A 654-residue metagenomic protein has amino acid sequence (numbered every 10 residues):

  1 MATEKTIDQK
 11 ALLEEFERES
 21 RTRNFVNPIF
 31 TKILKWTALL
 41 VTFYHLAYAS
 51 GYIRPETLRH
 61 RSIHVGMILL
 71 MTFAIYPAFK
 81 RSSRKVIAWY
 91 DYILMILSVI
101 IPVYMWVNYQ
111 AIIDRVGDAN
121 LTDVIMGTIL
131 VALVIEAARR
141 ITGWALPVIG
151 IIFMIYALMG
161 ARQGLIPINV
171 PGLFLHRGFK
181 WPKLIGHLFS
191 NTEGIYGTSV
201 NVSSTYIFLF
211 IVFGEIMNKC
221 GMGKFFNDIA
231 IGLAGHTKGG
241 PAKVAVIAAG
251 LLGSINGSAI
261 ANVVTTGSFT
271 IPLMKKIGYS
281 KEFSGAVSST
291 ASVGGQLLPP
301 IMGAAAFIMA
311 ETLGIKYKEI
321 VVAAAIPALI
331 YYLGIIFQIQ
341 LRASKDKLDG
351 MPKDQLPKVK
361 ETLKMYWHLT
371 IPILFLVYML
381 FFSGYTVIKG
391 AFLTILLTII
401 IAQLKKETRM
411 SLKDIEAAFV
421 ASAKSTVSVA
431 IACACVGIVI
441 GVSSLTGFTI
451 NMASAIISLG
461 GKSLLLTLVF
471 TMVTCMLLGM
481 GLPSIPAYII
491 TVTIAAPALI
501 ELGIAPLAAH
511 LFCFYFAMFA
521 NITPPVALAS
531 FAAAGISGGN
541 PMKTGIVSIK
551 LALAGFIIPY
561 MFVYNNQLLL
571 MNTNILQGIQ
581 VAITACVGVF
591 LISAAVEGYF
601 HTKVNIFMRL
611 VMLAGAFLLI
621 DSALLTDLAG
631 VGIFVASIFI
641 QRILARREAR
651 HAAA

Functional and structural regions predicted by a protein language model:
M1-G117, V124-T128: Conserved, well-structured core domains of diverse proteins
A2-K32, A38, V322-S425, L528-F617 (+1 more regions): Long, contiguous bundles of hydrophobic transmembrane helices that form the permeation core of multi-pass
A49-I53, Y76-V86, A111-I112, L130-W144 (+2 more regions): Membrane-water interface regions at transmembrane-helix termini and the short interhelical loops of multi-pass membrane
Y52-E56, Y109-G117, G186, S190 (+2 more regions): Membrane-interface helix termini and inter-helical loops of multi-pass transporters
L121-I125, E193-Y206, G232-A245, I277-F283 (+5 more regions): Membrane-interfacial loop-to-helix junctions in multi-pass transporters
E136, I141, I151-F153, G160 (+11 more regions): Core transmembrane alpha-helical segments of multi-pass membrane transporters/permeases
G214-N218, A249-S258, T290-Q296, F381 (+4 more regions): Transmembrane alpha-helix interface/packing and boundary motifs in multi-pass membrane proteins, characterized by
N227-G295, I301, A305, G314 (+2 more regions): Hydrophobic transmembrane alpha-helices that form the pore/transport pathway of multi-pass ion and small-solute
